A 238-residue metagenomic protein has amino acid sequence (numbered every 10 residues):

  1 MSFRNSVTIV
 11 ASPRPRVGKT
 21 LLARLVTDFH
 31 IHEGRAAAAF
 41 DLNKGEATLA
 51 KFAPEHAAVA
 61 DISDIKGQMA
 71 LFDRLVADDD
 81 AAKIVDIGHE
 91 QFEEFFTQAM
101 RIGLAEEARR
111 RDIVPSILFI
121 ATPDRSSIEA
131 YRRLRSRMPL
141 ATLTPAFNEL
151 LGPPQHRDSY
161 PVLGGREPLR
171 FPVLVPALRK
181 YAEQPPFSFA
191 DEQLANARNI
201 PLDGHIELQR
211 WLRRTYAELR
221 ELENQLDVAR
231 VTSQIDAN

Functional and structural regions predicted by a protein language model:
S2-I9, L25, H32-F95: Nucleotide-state-sensitive switch-loop elements of NTP-binding domains
I9-R24: Glycine-rich phosphate-binding P-loop
I9-V10, V26, I117-A121: Extended hydrophobic secondary-structure segments that form protein cores and membrane-embedded regions
L22, A70-L71, E129-A130: Well-ordered alpha-helical segments embedded in enzymatic catalytic cores
F29, R74, R133-R137: A generic secondary-structure signal
E90-Q184: Conserved catalytic-core segment of NTP-binding enzymes
T142-N238: C-terminal lobe/tail of nucleotide-utilizing enzymes
